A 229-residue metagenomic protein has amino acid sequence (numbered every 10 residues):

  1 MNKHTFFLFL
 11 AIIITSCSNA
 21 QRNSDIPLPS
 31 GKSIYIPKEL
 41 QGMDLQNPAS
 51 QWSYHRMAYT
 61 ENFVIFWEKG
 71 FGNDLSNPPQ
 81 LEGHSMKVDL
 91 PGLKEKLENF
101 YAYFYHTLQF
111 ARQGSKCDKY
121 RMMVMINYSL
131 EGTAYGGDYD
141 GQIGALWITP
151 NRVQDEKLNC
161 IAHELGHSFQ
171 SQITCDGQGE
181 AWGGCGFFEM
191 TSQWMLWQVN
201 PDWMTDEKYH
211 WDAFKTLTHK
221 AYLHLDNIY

Functional and structural regions predicted by a protein language model:
M1-S24: Bacterial Sec-dependent N-terminal signal peptides
F7-L10, H55, W182: Generic marker of residues within folded, mature protein domains
T15, Q109-F110, W197: Residue-level marker of positions within ordered structural domains that often coincide with functionally constrained
C17-T60: N-terminal low-structure segments adjacent to metalloprotease catalytic domains across cellular compartments
G42-D44, L90, E98-A102, D206-K215: Charged, low-complexity, helix-prone segments enriched in Lys/Glu/Asp/Gln
S53, L90-P91, Y222: Short, charged low-complexity linear motifs
T60-S192, D202-W203: Juxtacatalytic substrate-recognition/specificity segment
A181-I228: Post-HExxH zinc-binding segment in Zn-dependent metallohydrolases
